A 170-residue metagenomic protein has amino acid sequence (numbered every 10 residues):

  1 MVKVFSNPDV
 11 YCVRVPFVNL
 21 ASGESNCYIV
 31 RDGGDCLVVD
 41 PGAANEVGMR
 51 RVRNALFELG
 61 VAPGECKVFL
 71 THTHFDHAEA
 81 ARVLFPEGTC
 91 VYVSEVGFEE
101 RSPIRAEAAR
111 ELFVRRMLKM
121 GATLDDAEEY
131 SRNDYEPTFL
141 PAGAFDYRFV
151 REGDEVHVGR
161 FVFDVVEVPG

Functional and structural regions predicted by a protein language model:
M1-V2, N26-Y28, R148, G153-D154: Residue-level detector of beta-strand structural context in well-folded domains
K3-L59: Conserved beta-strand hairpin/beta-sheet module of binuclear metal-dependent hydrolase folds, prominently
N7-V15, N133-F139, F161: Short Pro/Gly-enriched beta-strand edge/turn motifs at strand-loop
C12, I29, E152-G170: Core dinuclear metal-dependent hydrolase active-site scaffold
D35-L37, K67, F161: Structural motif
V39, T71, V166: Active-site flanking residues adjacent to catalytic metal/cofactor-binding acidic residues
A44-M49, N54-V156: Active-site HxH/HxHxD metal-binding segment of metal-dependent hydrolases
